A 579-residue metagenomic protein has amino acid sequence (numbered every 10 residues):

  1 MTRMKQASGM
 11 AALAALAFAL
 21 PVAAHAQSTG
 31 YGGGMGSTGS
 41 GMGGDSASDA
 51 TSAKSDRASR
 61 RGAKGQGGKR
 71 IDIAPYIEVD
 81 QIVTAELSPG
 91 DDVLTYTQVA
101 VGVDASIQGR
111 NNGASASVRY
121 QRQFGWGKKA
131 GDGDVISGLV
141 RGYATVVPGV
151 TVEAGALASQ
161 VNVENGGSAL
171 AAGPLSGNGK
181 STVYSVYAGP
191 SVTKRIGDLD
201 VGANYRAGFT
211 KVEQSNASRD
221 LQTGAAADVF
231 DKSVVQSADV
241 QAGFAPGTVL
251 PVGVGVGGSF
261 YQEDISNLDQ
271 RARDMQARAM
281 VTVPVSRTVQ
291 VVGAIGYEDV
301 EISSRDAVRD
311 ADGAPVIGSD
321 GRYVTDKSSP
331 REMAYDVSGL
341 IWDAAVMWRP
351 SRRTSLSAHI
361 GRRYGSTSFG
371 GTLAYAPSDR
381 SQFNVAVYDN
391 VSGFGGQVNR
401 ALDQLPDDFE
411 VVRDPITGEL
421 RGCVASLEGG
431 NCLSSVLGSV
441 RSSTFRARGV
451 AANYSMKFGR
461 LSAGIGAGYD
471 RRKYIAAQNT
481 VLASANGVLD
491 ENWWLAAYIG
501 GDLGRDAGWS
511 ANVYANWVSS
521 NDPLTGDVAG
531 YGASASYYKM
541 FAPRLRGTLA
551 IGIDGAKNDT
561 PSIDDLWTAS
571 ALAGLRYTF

Functional and structural regions predicted by a protein language model:
M1-A26: Gram-negative bacterial Sec-dependent N-terminal signal peptides
A26-F579: Gram-negative and organellar
